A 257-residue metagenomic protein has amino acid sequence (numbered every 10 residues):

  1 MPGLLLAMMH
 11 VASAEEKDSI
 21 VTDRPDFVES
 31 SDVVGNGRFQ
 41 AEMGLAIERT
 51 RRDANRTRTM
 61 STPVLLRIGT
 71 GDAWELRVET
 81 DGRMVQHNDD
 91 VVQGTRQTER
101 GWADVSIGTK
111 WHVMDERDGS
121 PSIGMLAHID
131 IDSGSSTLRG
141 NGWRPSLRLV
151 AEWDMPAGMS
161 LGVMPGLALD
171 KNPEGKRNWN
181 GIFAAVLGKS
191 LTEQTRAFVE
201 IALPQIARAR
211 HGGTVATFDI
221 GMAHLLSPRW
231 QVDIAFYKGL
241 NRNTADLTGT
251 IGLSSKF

Functional and structural regions predicted by a protein language model:
M1-V21: Cleavable N-terminal export/targeting peptides
A14-F257: Transmembrane beta-barrel domains of Gram-negative outer membranes and organellar outer membranes
